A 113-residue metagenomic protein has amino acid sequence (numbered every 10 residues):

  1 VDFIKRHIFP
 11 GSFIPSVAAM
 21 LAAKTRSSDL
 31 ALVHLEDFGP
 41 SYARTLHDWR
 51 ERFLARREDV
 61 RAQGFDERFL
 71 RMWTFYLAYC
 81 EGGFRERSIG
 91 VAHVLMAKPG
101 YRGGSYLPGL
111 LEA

Functional and structural regions predicted by a protein language model:
V1-G103, L111-A113: Substrate-binding/catalytic lobe of Class I Rossmann-like enzymes that use SAM or dcSAM, i.e., the mid-to-C-terminal
